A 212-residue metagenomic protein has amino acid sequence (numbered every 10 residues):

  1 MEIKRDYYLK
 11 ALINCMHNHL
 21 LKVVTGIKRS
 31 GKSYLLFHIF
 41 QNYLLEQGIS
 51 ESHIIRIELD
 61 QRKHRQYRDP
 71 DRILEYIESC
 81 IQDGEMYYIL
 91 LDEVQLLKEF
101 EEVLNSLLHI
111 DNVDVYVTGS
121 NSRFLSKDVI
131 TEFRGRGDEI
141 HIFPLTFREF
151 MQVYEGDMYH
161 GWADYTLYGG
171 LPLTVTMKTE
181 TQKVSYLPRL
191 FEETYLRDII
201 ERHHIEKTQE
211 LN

Functional and structural regions predicted by a protein language model:
E2, R148-N212: Interdomain hinge/linker elements that couple catalytic modules in large macromolecular machines
E2-H19: Pre-Walker A adenine-sensing motif
V24: Hydrophobic anchor at the beta1->P-loop junction of P-loop NTPases
I27: P-loop (Walker A) phosphate-binding loop of NTP-binding proteins
K32-S33: Conserved lysine of the Walker
I55-E85: Short glycine-rich substrate-engagement loop in P-loop NTPases that contacts/grips substrate
D114-S120, H141: Structural recognition of the conserved hydrophobic beta-strand(s) that form the central parallel beta-sheet of P-loop
R123-E139, Y154-E155: Short regulatory helix/loop adjacent to the ATP-binding pocket of P-loop NTPases
